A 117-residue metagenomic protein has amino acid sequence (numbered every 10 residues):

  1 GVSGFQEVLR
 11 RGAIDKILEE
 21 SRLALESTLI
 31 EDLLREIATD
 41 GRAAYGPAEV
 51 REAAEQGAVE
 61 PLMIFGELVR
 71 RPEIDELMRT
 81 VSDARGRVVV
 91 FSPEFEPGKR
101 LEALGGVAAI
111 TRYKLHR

Functional and structural regions predicted by a protein language model:
G1-R117: Terminal alpha-helical anchor/extension segments at protein ends
